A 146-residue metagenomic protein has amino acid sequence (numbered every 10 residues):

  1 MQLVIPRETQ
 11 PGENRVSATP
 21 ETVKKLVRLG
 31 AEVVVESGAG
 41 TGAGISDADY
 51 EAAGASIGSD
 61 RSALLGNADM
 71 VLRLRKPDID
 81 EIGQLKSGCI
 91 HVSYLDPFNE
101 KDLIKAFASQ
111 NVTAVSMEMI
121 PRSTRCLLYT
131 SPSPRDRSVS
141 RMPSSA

Functional and structural regions predicted by a protein language model:
M1-A106, Q110: An N-terminal-biased, well-structured beta-alpha scaffold segment characteristic of Rossmann-like dinucleotide-binding
V4-R7, M117-E118, R122-T124: Short beta-strands and strand-loop turn motifs
G83-I90, I120-L128: Acidic/polar active-site rim loop that often engages polyanionic ligands
Q110-E118: Rossmann-fold dehydrogenase core element
Y129-D136: Conserved small/polar residues in nucleotide/adenosyl-binding loops
M142-A146: Hydrophobic alpha-helical segments, chiefly the membrane-spanning helices and signal/signal-anchor peptides
